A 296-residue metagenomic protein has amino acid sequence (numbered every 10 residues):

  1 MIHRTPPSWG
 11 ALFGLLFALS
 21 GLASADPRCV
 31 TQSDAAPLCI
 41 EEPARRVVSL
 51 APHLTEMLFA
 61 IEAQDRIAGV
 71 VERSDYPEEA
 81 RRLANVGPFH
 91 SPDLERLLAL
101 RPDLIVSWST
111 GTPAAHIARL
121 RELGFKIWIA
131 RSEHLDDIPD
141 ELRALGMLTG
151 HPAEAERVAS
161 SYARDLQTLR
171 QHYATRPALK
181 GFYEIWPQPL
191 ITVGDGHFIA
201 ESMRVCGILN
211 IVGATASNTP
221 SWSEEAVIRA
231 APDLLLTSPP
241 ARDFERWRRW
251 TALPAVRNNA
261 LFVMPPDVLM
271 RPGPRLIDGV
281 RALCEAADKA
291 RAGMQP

Functional and structural regions predicted by a protein language model:
W9-G21: Bacterial N-terminal signal peptides
A23-R46: N-terminal hydrophobic or amphipathic helices and topogenic motifs
V30, P37-I40, D103-L104, W108 (+3 more regions): Extracytoplasmic substrate-binding proteins
R45-L100, L104-G111, H116, I211-A214: A short, structured surface patch at a secondary-structure boundary
A51, S109-T110, I185, T215 (+3 more regions): Short secondary-structure boundary segments
V71, G196-T219, F262-V263: His/Asp/Glu-enriched short active-site or ligand-binding loop at hydrolase and phosphoryl-transfer sites
L94-R101, L123, S221-A231: Short helices/loops that flank or line small-molecule/ion binding pockets
G111-E122, R229, L234-L253: A ligand-binding cleft/hinge motif common to bilobed small-molecule-binding domains
